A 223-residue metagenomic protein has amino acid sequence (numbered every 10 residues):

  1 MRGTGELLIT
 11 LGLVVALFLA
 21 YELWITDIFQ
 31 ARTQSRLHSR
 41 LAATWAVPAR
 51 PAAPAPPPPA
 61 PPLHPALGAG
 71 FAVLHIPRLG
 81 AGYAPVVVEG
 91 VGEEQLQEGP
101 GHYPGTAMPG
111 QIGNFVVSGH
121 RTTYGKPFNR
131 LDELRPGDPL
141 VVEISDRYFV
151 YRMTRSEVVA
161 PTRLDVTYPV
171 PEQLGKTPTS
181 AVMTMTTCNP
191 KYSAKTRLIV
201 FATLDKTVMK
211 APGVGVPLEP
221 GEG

Functional and structural regions predicted by a protein language model:
M1-R40: N-terminal membrane-targeting segments
F29-A66, P178, A211-G223: N-terminal low-complexity, Pro/Thr-rich disordered segments that flank secretion/membrane-targeting signals
A53-P104: Extended boundary segments
A66-G68, R78-G80, M108-Q111, K176-T179 (+1 more regions): Extracellular/periplasmic catalytic domains that process cell-envelope and extracellular macromolecules
G92-F115, F149-Y151: Short beta-strand/loop turn elements enriched in aromatics
G113-F115, R121-G223: Extracytoplasmic/periplasmic soluble domains downstream of a signal peptide or transmembrane helix
